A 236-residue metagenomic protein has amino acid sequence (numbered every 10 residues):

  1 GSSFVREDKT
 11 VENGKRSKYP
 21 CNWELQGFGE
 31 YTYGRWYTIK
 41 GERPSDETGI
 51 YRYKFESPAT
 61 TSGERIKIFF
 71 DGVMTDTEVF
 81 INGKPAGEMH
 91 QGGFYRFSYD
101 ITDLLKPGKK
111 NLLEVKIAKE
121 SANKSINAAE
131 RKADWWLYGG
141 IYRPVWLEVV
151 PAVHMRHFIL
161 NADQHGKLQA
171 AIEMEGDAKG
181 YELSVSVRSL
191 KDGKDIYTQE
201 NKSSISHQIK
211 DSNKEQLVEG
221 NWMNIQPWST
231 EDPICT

Functional and structural regions predicted by a protein language model:
G1, N22, G41-E42, D46-H157 (+2 more regions): Accessory beta-strand-rich segments of carbohydrate-active enzymes
G1-F28: Predominantly extracellular/luminal regions of secreted and cell-surface proteins, especially disulfide-bonded
S2-F4, T198-Q199, D232-T236: Short, intrinsically disordered, charge-balanced linker/junction segments flanking boundaries in proteins
T61-E64, L105-K110, L217-C235: Short glycine/proline/serine/threonine-rich loop/turn segments at secondary-structure transition edges
I81, K167-S203, H207: Beta-strand-rich binding/interaction modules
F94-S98, E215, Q226-P227: Short, surface-exposed beta-strand/beta-hairpin micro-motifs centered on an aromatic residue
L160-G166: Short, solvent-exposed loop/linker segments at the N-terminal edge of repeated beta-sheet extracellular domains
E200-N224: Intrinsically disordered, low-complexity Pro/Gly/Ser/Thr-rich segments with frequent PxxP/GP/PP motifs and embedded
